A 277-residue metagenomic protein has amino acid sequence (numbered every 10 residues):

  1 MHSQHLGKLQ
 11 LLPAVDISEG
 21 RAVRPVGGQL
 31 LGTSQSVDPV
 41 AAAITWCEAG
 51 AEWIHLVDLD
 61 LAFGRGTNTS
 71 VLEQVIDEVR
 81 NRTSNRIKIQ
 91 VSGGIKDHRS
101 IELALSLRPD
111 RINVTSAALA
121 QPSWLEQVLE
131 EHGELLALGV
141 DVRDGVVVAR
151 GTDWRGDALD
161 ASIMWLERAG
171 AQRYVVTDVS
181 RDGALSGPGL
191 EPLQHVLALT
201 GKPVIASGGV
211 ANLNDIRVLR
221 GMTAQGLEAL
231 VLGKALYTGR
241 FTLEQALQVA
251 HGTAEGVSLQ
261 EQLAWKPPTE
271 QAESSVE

Functional and structural regions predicted by a protein language model:
Q10-A14, W53, R86-Q90, R111-N113 (+5 more regions): Structural preference for beta-strand elements that scaffold enzyme active sites
P13, G64-Q90, L125-D141, L185-L213: Alpha-helix-loop-beta-strand connector modules within alpha/beta enzyme cores
D16, W46, I54, A104 (+5 more regions): Conserved, mostly hydrophobic/aromatic
S18-L30, P109-D182: Conserved anion-binding
G28-C47: Short catalytic helix/loop segments, enriched in acidic residues and glycine and frequently bearing histidine
W53-V71, S116, V176-L185: Glycine-rich, proline-tolerant flexible connector loops at the mouths of alpha/beta enzymes
K88-I112, E191-L230, F241, A246: Catalytic cores of alpha/beta
W124-E131, L136, R220-L232, L236-E277: C-terminal helical cap(s) of enzyme catalytic domains, especially alpha/beta-barrels
